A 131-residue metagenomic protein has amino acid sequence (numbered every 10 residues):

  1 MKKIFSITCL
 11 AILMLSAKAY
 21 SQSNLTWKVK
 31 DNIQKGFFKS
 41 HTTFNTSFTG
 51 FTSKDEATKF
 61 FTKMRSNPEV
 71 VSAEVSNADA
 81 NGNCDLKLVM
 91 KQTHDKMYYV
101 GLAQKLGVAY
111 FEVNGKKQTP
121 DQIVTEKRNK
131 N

Functional and structural regions predicted by a protein language model:
M1-T26: Bacterial Sec-dependent N-terminal signal peptides
K18-S47, V113-N131: Sec-dependent signal peptide cleavage junction
T42-F44, E69, G82-L86: Envelope-exposed proteins and targeting segments
T46-T58: Short, surface-exposed ligand-recognition loops at beta-strand->loop->(often short) alpha-helix junctions that present
T49-F51, A78-A80, K91-T93: Solvent-exposed coil/turn segments that connect beta secondary-structure elements in extracytoplasmic/periplasmic
D55, K59, Y98-G101: Extracytoplasmic/secreted proteins, especially bacterial periplasmic and envelope-associated proteins
F60-A78: Short acidic amphipathic segments
G82-N131: Surface-exposed, polar helix/loop patches in the mature regions of secreted/periplasmic/lumenal proteins that form
